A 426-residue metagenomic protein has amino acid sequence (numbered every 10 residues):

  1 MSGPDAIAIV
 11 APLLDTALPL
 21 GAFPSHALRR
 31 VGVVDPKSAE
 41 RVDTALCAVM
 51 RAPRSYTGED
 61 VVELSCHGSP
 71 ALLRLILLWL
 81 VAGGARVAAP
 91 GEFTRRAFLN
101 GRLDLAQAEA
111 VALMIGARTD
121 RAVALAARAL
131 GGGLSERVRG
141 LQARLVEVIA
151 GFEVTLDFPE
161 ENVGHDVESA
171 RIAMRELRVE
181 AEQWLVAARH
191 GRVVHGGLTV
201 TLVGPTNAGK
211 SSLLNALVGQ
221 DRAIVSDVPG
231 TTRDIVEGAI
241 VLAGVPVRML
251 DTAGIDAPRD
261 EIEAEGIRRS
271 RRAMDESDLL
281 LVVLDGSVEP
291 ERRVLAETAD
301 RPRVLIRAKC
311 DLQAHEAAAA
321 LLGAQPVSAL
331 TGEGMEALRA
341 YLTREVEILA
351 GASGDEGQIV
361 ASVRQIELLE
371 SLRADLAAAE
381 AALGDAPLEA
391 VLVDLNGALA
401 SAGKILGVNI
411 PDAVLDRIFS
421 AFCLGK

Functional and structural regions predicted by a protein language model:
M1-A124, R128, G132, V304: A glycine-rich (often HGG/GG-containing) alpha/beta subdomain
S2-D5, R51-S55, S69-L72, L103-L105 (+5 more regions): Conserved nucleotide-binding/hydrolysis micro-motifs of P-loop NTPases
R30-R51, G230-P258, E276-L279: Switch I (G2) and immediately adjacent beta-strands of P-loop GTPase domains
G32, D120-V241, P258-D260, E289-K426: C-terminal-of-GTPase-core extension/linker across diverse P-loop GTPases
T57, M274-E276, T298-D300: Flexible, charged surface loops at secondary-structure boundaries
G101, N207, D251: Conserved G/P- and acidic residue-centered "switch" motifs that form tight phosphate/ATP-binding loops in soluble
M249, V283, I306-K309: Generic enzyme active-site microenvironment
E263-G286: Inter-motif core of Ras-like GTPase G domains
